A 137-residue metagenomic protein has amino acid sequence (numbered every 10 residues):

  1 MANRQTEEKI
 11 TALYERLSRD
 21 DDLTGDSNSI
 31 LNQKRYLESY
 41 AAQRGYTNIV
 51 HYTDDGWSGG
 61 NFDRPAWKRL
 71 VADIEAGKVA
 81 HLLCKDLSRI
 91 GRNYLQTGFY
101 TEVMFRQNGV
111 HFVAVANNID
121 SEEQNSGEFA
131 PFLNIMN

Functional and structural regions predicted by a protein language model:
M1-N137: Short, structured surface patches at the beginning of a domain
